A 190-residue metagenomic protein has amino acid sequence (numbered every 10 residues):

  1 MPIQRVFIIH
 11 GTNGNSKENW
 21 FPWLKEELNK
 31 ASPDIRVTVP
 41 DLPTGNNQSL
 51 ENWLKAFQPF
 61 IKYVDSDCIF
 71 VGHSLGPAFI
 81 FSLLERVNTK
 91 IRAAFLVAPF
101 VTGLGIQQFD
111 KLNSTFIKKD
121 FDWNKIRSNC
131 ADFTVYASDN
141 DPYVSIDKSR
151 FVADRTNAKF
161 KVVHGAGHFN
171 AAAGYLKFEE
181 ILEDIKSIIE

Functional and structural regions predicted by a protein language model:
P2-V64: Active-site catalytic motif of lipid deacylating hydrolases and related acyltransferases
G11, L42-G45, F95-L104: Active-site nucleophile loop of the alpha/beta-hydrolase fold
K17, P142-K148: Conserved alpha/beta-hydrolase "acid-adjacent" motif
P33-T38, D154-N170: Catalytic histidine neighborhood in serine/cysteine hydrolases with alpha/beta-hydrolase-type architecture
Q48, A166-F178: Catalytic histidine-centered segment of alpha/beta-hydrolase-like enzymes
Y63, G174-E190: Catalytic active-site module of serine/aspartate enzymes centered on a nucleophile-bearing elbow/loop
F70-I80: Gly/Ala-rich beta-loop-alpha elbow adjacent to hydrolase catalytic centers
N129-C130, T134-A137, D141: Short beta-strand/loop motif that positions the catalytic acidic residue of the alpha/beta-hydrolase fold
